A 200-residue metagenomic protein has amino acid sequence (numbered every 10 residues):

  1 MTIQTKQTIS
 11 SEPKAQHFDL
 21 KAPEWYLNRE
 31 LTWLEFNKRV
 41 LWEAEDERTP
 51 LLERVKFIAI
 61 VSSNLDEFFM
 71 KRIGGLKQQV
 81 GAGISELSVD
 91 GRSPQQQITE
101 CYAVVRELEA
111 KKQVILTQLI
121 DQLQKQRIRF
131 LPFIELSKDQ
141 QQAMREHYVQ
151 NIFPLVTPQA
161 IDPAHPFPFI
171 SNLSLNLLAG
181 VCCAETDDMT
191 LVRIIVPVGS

Functional and structural regions predicted by a protein language model:
I3-S200: N-terminal non-catalytic structural scaffold regions of very large proteins
